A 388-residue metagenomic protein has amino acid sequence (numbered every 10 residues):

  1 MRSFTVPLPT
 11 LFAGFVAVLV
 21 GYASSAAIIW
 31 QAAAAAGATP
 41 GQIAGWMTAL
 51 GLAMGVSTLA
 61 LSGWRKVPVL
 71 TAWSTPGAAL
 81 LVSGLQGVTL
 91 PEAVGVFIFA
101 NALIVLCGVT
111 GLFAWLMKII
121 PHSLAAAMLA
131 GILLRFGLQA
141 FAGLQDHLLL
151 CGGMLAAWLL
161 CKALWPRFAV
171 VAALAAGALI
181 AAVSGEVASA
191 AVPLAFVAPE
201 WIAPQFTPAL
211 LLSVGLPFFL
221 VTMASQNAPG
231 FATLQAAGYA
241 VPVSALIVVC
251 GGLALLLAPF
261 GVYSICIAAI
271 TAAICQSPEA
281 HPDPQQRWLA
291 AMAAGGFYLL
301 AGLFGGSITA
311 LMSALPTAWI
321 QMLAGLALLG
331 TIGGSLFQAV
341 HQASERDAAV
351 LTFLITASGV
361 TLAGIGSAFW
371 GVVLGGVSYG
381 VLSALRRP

Functional and structural regions predicted by a protein language model:
M1-A44, V171-S244: Helix-loop-helix hairpins and the membrane-proximal interhelical loops of multi-pass alpha-helical transport proteins
R2-V6, T10-I29, T48-L129, V241-L329: Helix-loop-helix junctions within the multi-pass membrane cores of secondary transporters/permeases
L19, A23, A36, A60 (+16 more regions): Structural signal for hydrophobic packing residues in well-ordered secondary-structure cores of soluble enzyme domains
A23-S24, L149, S225, I267 (+1 more regions): Residue-level signal for transmembrane alpha-helical positions in Major Facilitator Superfamily
A34, V82-Q86, Q235, S277 (+1 more regions): Short glycine/serine- and small hydrophobic-enriched flexible loop segments
A38-T39, F113, R167, Y239-A240 (+2 more regions): Short coil/loop linkers at secondary-structure junctions
G87-V192, A293-P388: Membrane-embedded alpha-helical modules
